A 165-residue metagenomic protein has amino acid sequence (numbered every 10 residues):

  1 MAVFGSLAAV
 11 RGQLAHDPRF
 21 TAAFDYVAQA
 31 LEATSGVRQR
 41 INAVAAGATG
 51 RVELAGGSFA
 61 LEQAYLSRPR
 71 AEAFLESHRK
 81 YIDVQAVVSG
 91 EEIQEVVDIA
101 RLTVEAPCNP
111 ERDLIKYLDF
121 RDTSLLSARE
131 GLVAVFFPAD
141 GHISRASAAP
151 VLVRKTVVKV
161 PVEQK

Functional and structural regions predicted by a protein language model:
M1-E62, F74: A short, N-terminal "cap"/entry segment at the start of jelly-roll beta-barrel domains of the cupin/DSBH fold
A48-P69, E76, K80-S89, E95-V96: A short glycine-rich, His/Asp/Glu-containing loop-to-beta-strand
L61-K80, P110-D122, D140: Short acidic (Asp/Glu) patches
P69-R70, L102-E105, S144: A short local loop/turn or secondary-structure capping micro-motif enriched for an aromatic residue
E72, V96-I99, R145-A148: A short secondary-structure junction signal
R79-I93, D98-A100, P107-L118, K159-V160: Short, conserved beta-strand element in jelly-roll/cupin
V84, V133-V135, P150-K165: A short hydrophobic beta-strand segment most commonly corresponding to one strand of the jelly-roll/cupin
R121, L126-R145: Conserved metal-binding segment of the jelly-roll/cupin
